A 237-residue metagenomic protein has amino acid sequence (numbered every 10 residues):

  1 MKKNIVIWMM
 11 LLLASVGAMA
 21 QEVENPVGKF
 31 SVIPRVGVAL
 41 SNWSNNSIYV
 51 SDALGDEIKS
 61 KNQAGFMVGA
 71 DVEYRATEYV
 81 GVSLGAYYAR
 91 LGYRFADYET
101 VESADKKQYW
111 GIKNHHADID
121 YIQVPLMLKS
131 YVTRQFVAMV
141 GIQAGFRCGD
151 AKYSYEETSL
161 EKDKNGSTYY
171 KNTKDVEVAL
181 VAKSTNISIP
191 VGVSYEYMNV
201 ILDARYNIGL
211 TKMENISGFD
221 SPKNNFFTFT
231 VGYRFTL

Functional and structural regions predicted by a protein language model:
M1-P26, F30, R35, V231-L237: Bacterial Sec-dependent N-terminal signal peptides
Q21-V72: Short glycine/proline- and aromatic-enriched beta-strand/turn motifs that initiate or cap beta-hairpins
V27, R75-T77, T133, Y197-V200 (+1 more regions): Outer-membrane beta-barrel channels and translocator barrels
G37-A39, Y87-A89, Q143-G145, R205-G209 (+1 more regions): Outer-membrane beta-barrel pore domains and translocons
N42-Q63, R90-D120, R147-N186, P190 (+2 more regions): Extracellular/periplasm-exposed beta-strand and loop segments of Gram-negative cell-envelope proteins, dominated by
G65-G69, Q123-P125, P190, T228-T230: Membrane-embedded beta-strand positions in outer-membrane beta-barrel channels/transporters
V80-V82, F136-A138, N199-A204: Repeated loop/turn-to-beta-strand initiation elements of outer-membrane beta-barrel proteins
V191, Y195-I201, K223-L237: Outer-membrane beta-barrel "beta-signal"
